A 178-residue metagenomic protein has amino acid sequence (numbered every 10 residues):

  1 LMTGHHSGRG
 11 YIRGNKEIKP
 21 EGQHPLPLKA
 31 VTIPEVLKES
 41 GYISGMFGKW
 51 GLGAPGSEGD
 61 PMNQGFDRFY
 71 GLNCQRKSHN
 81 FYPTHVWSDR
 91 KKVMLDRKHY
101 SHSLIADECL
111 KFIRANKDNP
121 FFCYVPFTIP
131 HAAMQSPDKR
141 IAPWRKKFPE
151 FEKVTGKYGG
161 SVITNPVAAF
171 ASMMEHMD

Functional and structural regions predicted by a protein language model:
L1-D178: Formylglycine-dependent sulfatase
